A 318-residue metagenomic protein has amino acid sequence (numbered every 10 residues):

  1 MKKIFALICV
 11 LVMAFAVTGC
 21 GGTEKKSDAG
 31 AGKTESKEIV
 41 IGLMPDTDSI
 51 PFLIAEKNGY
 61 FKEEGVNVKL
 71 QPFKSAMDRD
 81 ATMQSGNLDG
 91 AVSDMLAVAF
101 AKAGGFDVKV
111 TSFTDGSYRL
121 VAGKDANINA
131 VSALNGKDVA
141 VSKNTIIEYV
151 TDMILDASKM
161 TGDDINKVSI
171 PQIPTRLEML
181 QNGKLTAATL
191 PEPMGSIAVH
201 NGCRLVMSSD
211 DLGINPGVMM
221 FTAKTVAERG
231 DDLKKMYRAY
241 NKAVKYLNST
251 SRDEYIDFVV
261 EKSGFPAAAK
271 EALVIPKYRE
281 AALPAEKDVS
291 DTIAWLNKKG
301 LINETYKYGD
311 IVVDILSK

Functional and structural regions predicted by a protein language model:
M1-E38, K318: Short, low-complexity disordered leader/linker segments with a strong preference for bacterial N-terminal type II
D28-T161, K167-I170, M179, T186-E192 (+1 more regions): Short, glycine-/small- and polar/acidic-enriched structural segments that line small-molecule recognition paths
D46, K74-M77, V92, V141 (+6 more regions): Soluble non-cytosolic domains of exported or imported proteins
E63, G136, L212, Y278-E286 (+2 more regions): Short, solvent-exposed loop/beta-turn-alpha elements that line the ligand-binding surface or hinge of extracytoplasmic
L88-D94, Q181-K184, P276-T292, K318: Short amphipathic alpha-helical segments at helix boundaries and their inter-helical linkers
M95-L96, A126, D164-V259: Pocket-lining segment of extracytoplasmic ligand-binding domains
A227-N303: Secondary-structure end/capping motifs
A294-K318: Conserved C-terminal helix/tail region of periplasmic/extracytoplasmic solute-binding proteins
